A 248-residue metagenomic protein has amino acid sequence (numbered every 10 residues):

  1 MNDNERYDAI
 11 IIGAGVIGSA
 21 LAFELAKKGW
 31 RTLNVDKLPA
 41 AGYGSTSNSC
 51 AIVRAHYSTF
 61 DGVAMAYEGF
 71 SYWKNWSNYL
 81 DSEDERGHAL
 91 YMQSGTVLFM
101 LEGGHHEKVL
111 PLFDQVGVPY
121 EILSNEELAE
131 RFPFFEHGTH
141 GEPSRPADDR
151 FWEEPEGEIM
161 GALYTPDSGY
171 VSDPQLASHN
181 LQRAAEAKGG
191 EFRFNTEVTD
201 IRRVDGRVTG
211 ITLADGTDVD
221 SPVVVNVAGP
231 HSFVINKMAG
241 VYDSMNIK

Functional and structural regions predicted by a protein language model:
N2-I17, L33: Beta1/beta-strand and adjacent pyrophosphate-binding region of the FAD-binding site in flavoprotein oxidoreductases
G13, V227-A228, M238: Short, well-ordered coil/turn residues at beta-beta hairpins and beta-strand->alpha-helix junctions within
I17, A40, H231: Conserved Rossmann-like nucleotide-cofactor binding loop
A22, A26, A184: Gly/Ala-rich phosphate-binding loop of Rossmann-like dinucleotide-binding domains, activating on the conserved
A26-T46: Glycine-rich FAD pyrophosphate-binding loop
C50-D149: Dinucleotide-binding Rossmann-like beta1-alpha1 core, especially the glycine-rich loop that anchors the ADP
E154-V223, V227-V234: Helical element adjacent to the flavin cofactor pocket in flavoenzyme catalytic cores
V234-K248: Glycine-rich beta-alpha-beta "Rossmann" dinucleotide-binding loop(s) and their flanking helix/strand
